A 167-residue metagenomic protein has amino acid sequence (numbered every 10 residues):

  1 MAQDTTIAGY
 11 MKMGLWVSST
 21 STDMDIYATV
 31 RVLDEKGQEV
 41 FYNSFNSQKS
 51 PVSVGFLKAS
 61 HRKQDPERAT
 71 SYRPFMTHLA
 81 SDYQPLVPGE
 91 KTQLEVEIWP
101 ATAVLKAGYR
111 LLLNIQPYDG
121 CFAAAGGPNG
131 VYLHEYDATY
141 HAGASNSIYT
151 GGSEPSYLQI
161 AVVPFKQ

Functional and structural regions predicted by a protein language model:
M1-Q167: Glycine/threonine-rich phosphate-binding loop and adjacent beta-strand/alpha-helix elements that clamp
